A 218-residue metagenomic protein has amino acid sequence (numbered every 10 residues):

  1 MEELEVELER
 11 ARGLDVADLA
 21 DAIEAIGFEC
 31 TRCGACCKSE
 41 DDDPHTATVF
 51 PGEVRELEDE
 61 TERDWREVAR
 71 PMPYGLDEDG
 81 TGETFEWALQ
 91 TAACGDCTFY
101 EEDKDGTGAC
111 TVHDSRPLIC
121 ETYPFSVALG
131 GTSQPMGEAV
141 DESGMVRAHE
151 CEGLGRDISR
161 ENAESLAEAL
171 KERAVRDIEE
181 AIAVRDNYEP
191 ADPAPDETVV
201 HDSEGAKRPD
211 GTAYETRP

Functional and structural regions predicted by a protein language model:
M1-P218: Short loop/turn segments that flank or connect secondary-structure elements
